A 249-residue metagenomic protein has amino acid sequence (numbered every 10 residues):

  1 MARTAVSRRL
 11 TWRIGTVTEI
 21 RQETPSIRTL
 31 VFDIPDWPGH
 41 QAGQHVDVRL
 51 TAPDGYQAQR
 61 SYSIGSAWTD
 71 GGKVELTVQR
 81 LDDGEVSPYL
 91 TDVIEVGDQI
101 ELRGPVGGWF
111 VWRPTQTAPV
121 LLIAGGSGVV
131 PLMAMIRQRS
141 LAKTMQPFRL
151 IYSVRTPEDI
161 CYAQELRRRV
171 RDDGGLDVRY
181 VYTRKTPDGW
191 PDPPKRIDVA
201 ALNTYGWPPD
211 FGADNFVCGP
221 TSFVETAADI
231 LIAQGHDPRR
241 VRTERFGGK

Functional and structural regions predicted by a protein language model:
A2, S7-T11, P147-K249: Reductase modules of NAD(P)H-dependent flavoproteins
A2-D98, V154-T156, Y182-K185: Ferredoxin-reductase
G43, G128, P220: Short, conserved phosphate/pyrophosphate- and ester-handling motifs at nucleotide-, phospho-/glycolipid
P105-Q116: A short, basic/flexible loop-to-alpha-helix module at the beginning of a structural domain
L121-L122, F216: Conserved beta-strand elements of the Class I
S127-L132, F223: Hydrophobic/small residue at the entry helix of a nucleotide-binding pocket
P131-L141: Histidine-anchored nucleotide/phosphate-binding helix
